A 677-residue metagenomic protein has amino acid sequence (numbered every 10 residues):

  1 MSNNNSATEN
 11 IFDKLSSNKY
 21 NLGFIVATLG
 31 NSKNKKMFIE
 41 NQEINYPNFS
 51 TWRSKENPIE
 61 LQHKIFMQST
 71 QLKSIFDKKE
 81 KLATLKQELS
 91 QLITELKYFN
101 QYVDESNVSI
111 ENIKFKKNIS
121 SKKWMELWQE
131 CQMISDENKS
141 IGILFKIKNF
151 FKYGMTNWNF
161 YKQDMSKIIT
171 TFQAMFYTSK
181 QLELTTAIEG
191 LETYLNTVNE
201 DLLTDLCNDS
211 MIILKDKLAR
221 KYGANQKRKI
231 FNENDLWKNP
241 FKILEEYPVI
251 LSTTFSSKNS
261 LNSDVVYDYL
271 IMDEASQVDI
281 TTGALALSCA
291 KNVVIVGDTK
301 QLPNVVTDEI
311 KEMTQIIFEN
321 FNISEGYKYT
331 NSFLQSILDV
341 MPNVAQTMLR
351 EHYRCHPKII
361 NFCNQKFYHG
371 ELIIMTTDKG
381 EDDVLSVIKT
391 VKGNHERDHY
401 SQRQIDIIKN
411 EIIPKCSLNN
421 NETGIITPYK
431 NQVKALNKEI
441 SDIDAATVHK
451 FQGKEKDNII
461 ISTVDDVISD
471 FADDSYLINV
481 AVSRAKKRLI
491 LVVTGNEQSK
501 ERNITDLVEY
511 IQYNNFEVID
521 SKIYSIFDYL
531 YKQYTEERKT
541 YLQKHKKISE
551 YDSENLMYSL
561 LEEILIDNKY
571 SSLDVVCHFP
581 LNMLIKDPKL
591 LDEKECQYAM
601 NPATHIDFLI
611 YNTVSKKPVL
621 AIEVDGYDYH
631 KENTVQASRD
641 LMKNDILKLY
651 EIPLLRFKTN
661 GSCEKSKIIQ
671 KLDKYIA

Functional and structural regions predicted by a protein language model:
M1-Q101: P-loop NTPase Walker
S16-S50, L96-Y177, Q181-L184: Long, amphipathic, heptad-repeat alpha-helical coiled-coil stalk/linker regions
M125-V266: Conserved helicase NTPase catalytic core signature
V265-I271, K454-D466, V480, R488-L491: A short beta-strand element within the Helicase C-terminal
E309-T347, N364, I468-D567: Helicase C-terminal subdomain and adjacent C-terminal extension
N343-S386: Coupling/hinge elements of helicase-like and P-loop NTPase modules
G370-E439: Conserved helicase/translocase motor-coupling segment
K522-A677: Nucleic-acid endo/exonuclease domains
